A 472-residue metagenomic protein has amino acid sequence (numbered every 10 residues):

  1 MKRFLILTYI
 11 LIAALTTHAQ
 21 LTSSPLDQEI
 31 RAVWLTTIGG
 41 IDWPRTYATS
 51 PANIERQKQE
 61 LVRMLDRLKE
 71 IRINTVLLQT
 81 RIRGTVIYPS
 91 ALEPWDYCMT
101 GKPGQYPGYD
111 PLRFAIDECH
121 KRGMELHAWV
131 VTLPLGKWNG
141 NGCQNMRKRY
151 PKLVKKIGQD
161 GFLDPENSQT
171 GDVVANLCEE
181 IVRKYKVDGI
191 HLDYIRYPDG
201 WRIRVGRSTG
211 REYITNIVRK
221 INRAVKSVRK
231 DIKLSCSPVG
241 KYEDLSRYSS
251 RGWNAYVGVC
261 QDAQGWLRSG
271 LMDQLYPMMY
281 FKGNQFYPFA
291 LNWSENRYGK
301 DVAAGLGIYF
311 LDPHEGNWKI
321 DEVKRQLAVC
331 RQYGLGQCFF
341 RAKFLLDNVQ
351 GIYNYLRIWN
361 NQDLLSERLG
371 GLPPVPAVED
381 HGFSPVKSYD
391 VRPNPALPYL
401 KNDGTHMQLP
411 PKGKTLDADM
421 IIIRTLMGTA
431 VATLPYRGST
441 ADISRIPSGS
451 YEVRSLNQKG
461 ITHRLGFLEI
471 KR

Functional and structural regions predicted by a protein language model:
Q28-I30, T36-K58, H127-E180, K184: Active-site-adjacent "subsite" loops/lids of carbohydrate-active enzymes
Q59-T85, K184-V187: Catalytic domains of carbohydrate-active enzymes, especially glycoside hydrolases
I71-P107: Aromatic-lined carbohydrate-binding/catalytic grooves of carbohydrate-active enzymes
V86-G101, P134-G158, I195, G200-S208 (+1 more regions): Aromatic- and acidic-residue-enriched segments that line the glycan-binding/catalytic groove of carbohydrate-active
E125-K137, H191, G210-Y256, V302-G305 (+1 more regions): Aromatic-lined carbohydrate-recognition surfaces of secreted/lumenal glycan-active proteins
A263-Q264, R268-F286, K300-H381: Substrate-binding cleft of secreted/luminal carbohydrate-active enzymes
S384-K414, R424-T429, G466-R472: Surface-exposed, proline-anchored Ser/Thr-rich loop/turn motifs
S450-R472: C-terminal tail/sorting-segment detector
